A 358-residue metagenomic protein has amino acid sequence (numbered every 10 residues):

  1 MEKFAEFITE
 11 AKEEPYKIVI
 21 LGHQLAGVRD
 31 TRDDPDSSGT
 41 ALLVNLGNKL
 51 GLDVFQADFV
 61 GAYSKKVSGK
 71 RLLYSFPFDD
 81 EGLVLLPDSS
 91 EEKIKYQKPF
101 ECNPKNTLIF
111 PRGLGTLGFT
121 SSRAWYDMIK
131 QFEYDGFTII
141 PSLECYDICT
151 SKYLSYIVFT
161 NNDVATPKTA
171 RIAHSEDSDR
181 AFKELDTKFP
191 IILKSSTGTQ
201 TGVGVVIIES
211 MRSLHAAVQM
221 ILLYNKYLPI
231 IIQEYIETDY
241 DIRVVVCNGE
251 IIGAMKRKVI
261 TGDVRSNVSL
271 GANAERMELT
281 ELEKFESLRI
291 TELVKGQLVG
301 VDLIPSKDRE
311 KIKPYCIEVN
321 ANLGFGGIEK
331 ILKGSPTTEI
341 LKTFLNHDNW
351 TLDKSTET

Functional and structural regions predicted by a protein language model:
M1-P15, K354-T358: Charge-dense, intrinsically disordered terminal/linker segments
P15-D33, S37-T40, Y134-D135, L143-I230 (+1 more regions): Active-site nucleotide/adenylate-binding loops and adjacent lid/helix of ATP-dependent enzymes
P15-Y16, V203-I290: Phosphate-binding site of ATP-dependent enzymes
K17, T107-L108, Y315: Structural motif
A26-K168: Conserved N-proximal alpha/beta basic substrate-recognition cap immediately N-terminal to, or forming the N-lobe
I191, G253, V299, K313-E318: Protein kinase-like catalytic core scaffold
Q233-E234, R243, G296-R309: A short glycine-rich, hydrophobically flanked beta-strand micro-motif that places a catalytic Asp/Glu for divalent metal
E275-E278, G296, P305-T358: C-terminal active-site "lid" helix and adjoining low-complexity regulatory extension at the edge of ATP-using catalytic
